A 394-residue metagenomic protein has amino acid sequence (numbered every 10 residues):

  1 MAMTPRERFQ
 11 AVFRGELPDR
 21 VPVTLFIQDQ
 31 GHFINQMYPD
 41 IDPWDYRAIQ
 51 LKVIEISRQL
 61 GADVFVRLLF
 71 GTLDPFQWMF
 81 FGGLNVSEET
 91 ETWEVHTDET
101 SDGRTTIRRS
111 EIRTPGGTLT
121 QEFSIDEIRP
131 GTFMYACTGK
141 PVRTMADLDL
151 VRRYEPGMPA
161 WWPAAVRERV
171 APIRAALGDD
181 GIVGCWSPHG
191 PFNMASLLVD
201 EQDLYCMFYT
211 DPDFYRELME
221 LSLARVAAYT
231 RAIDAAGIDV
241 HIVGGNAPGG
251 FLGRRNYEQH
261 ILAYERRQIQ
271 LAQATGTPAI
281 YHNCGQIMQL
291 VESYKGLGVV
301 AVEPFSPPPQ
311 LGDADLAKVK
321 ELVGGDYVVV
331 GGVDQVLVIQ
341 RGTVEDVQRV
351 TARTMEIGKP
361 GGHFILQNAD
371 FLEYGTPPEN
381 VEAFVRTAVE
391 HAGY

Functional and structural regions predicted by a protein language model:
M1-Y46, R113, T118, E122 (+2 more regions): Active-site loop segments of alpha/beta catalytic cores
I34-E91: Segments that shape or occlude catalytic/ligand-binding pockets
A48-Q50, T106, D315: Glycine-rich, flexible loop segments associated with nucleotide phosphate handling
V53, T106-R108, R169, D200: Generic hydrophobic, aliphatic-rich segments that mediate packing or membrane embedding
V66, V95-H96, A136-G139: Short secondary-structure junctions
F81-V95, I280, M288-L290: Amphipathic repeat-derived elements
G82-V86, H96-T100, F192, A236: Intrinsically disordered, low-complexity segments enriched in polar/charged residues with Gly/Pro, especially when
E88-E127: Serine/threonine-rich low-complexity intrinsically disordered regions
